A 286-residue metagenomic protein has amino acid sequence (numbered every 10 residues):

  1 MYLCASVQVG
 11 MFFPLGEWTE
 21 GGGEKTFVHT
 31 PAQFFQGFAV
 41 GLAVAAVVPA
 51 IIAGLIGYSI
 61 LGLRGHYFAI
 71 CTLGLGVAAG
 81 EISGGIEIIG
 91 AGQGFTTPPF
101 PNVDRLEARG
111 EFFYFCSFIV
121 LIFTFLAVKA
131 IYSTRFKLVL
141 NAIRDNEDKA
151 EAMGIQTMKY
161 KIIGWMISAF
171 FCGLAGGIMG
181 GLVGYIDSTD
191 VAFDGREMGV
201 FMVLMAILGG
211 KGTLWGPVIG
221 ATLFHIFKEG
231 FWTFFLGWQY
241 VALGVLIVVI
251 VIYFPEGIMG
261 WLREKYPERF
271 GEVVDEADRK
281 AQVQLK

Functional and structural regions predicted by a protein language model:
M1-K286: Transmembrane alpha-helices and adjacent helix-loop boundaries
